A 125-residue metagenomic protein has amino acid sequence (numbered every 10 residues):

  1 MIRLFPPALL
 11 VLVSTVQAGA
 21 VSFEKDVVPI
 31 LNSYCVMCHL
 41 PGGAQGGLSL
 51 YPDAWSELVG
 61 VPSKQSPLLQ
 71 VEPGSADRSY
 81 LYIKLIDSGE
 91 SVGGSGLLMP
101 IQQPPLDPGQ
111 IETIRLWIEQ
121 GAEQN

Functional and structural regions predicted by a protein language model:
M1-L10: Sec-dependent signal peptide recognition, specifically the positively charged N-region followed immediately by
L9-A18: Hydrophobic h-region of N-terminal signal peptides that target proteins for export in Gram-negative bacteria
G19-E112, Q124-N125: Solvent-exposed helix-loop boundary motif
L116-G121: Short, well-ordered beta-strand segments
